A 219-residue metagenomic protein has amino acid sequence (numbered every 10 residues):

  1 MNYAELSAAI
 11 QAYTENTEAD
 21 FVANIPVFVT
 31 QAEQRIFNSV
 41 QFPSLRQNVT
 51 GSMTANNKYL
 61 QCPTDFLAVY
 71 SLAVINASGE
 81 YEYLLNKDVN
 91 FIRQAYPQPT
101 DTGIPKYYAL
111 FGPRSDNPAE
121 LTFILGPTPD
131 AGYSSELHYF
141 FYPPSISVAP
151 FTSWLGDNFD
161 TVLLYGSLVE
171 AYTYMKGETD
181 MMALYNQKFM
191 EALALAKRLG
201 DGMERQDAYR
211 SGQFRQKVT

Functional and structural regions predicted by a protein language model:
M1-T219: Glycine-enriched, solvent-exposed interface loops adjoining structured elements
